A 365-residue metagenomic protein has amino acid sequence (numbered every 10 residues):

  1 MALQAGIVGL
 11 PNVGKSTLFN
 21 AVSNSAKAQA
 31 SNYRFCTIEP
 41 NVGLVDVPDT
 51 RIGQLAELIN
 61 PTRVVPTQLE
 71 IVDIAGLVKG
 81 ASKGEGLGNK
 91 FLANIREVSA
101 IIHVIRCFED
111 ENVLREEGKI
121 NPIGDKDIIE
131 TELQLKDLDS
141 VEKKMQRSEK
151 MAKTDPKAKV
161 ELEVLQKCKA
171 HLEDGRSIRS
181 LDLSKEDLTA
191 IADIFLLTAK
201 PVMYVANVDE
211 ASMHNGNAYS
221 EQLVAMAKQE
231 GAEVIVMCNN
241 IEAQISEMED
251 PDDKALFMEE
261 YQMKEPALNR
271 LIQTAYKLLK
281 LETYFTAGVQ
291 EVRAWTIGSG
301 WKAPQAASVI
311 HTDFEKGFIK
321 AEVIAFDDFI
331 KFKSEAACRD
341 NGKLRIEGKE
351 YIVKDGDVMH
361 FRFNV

Functional and structural regions predicted by a protein language model:
M1-E85, N89-N112, E142-K143: Conserved G1/Walker A P-loop phosphate-binding module
A2-V8, V13, F19, R147-I352 (+2 more regions): C-terminal-of-GTPase-core extension/linker across diverse P-loop GTPases
V22, G84-L87, E116-K119, N217-E221 (+1 more regions): Short, glycine/charged-enriched secondary-structure capping and boundary segments
N24, E57, A93, T131 (+2 more regions): Short, intrinsically disordered, mixed-charge
F35, D49-I52, V65-I71, E85-S99 (+8 more regions): Amphipathic alpha-helical transducer elements in NTP-driven molecular machines
G43-P48, A75-E85, R96-K157, H171-S184 (+1 more regions): Conserved Switch II/interswitch segment of TRAFAC-class P-loop GTPases
L58-T62, K119, C338: Short intrinsically disordered coil segments
E97, K354-D355: Short, flexible surface segments
